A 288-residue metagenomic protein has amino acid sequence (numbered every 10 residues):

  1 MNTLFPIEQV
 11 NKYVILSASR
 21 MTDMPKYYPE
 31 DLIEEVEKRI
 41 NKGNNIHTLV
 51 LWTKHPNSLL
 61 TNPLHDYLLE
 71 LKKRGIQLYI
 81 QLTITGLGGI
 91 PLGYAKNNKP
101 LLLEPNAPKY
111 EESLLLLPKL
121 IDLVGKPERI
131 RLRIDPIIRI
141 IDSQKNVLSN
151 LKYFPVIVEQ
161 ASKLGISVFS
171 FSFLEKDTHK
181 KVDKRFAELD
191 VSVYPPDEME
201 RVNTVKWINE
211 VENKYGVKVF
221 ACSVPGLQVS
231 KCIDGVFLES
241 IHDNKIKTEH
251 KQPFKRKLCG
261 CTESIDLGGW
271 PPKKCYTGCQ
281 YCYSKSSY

Functional and structural regions predicted by a protein language model:
M1-I7: N-terminal basic/disordered segments at the start of proteins
I7-E8, N41-K42, V211, K273: A general structural signal for short secondary-structure junctions and capping/turn motifs
V10-P195, T204: Conserved AdoMet/S-adenosylmethionine-binding subsite of the radical SAM
L59-L60, V229-D234, T277: Short, solvent-exposed polar/charged micro-motifs at secondary-structure junctions
I134, F171-E175, V217-K231, P271 (+1 more regions): Acidic carboxylate-rich catalytic motifs and surrounding loops in phosphoryl-/glycosyl-chemistry enzymes
E188-Y194, Q252-P271: Short, local alpha-helical segments
M199-G260: A C-terminal junction/extension of Radical SAM enzymes
I265-S286: Local cysteine-cluster metal-coordination motifs and their immediate loop/turn environment, predominantly Fe-S cluster
